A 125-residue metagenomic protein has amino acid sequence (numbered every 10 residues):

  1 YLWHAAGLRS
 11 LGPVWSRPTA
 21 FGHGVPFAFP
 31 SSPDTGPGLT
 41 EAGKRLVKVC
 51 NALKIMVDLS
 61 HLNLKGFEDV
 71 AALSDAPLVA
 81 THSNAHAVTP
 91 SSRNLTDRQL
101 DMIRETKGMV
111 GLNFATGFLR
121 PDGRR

Functional and structural regions predicted by a protein language model:
Y1-R124: Extended, charged catalytic domains and RNA/DNA-binding interfaces, predominantly in divalent-metal-using enzymes
